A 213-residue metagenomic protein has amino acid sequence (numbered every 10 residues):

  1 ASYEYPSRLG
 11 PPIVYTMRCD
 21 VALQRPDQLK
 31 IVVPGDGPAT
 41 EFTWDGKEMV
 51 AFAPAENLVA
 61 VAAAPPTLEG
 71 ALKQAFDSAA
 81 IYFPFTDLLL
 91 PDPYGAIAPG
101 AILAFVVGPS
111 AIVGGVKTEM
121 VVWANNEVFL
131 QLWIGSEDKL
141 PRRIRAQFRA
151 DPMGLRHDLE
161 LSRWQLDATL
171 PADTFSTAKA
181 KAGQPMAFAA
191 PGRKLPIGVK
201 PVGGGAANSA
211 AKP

Functional and structural regions predicted by a protein language model:
A1-L58, N125, L130: N-terminal mature ectodomain segment of secretory-pathway/periplasmic proteins
S2-E4, I13-T16, D20-Q24, V33 (+6 more regions): N-terminal start-of-chain detector that recognizes signal peptides and the immediate post-cleavage beginning
R8, E48-E119, W123, L170 (+3 more regions): Flexible, processing/modification-adjacent segments and terminal tails in exported/periplasmic/extracellular proteins
G35-E41, V50-A51, G100-L195: Gly/Pro-enriched, hydrophobic low-complexity segments that function as extracytoplasmic propeptides/linkers
